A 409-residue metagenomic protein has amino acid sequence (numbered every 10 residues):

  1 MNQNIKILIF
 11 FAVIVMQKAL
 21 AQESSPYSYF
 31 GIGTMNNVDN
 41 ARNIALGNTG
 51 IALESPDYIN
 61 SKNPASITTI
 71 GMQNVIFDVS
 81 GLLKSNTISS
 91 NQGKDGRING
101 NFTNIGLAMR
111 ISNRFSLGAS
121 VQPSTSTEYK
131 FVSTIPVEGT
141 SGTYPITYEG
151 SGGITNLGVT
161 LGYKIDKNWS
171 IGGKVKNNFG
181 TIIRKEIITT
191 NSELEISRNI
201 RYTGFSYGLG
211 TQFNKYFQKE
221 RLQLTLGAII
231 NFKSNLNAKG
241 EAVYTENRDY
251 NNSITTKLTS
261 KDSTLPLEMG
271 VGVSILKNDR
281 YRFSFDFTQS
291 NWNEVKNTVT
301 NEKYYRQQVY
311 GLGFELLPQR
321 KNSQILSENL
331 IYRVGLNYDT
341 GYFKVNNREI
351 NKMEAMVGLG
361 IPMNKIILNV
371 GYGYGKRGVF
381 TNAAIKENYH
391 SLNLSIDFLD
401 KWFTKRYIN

Functional and structural regions predicted by a protein language model:
M1-P26, N409: Bacterial Sec-dependent N-terminal signal peptides
Q22-N409: Subset of outer-membrane beta-barrel
